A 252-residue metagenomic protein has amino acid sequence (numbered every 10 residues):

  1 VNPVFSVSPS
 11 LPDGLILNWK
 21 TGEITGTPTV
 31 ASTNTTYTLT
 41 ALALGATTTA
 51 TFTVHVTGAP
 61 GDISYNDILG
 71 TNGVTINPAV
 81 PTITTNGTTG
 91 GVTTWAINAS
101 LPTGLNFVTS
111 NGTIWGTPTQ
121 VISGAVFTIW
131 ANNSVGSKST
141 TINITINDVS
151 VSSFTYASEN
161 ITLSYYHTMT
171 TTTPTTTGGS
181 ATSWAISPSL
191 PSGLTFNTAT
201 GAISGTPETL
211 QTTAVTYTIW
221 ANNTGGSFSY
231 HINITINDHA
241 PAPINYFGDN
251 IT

Functional and structural regions predicted by a protein language model:
V1-S6, T84-W95, T176-W184: Extracellular acidic loop/turn motifs
V4-G22, I97-G112, A185-G201: Low-complexity "stalk/linker" and mucin-like segments enriched in Ser/Thr/Pro/Ala/Gly
E23-A31, T113-V121, A202-T212: Extracellular/luminal low-complexity segments enriched in Ser/Thr/Pro
A46-T57, G136-D148, G226-D238: C-terminal edge beta-strand
A59-N66, V149-S158, H239-G248: Proline-enriched interdomain boundary motifs that mark the N-terminal boundary and often initiate the first structured
I68-N77, I161-T168, T252: Short, solvent-exposed loop/linker segments at the N-terminal edge of repeated beta-sheet extracellular domains
T75-T85, H167-T176: A short beta-strand segment in extracellular, disulfide-stabilized domains
